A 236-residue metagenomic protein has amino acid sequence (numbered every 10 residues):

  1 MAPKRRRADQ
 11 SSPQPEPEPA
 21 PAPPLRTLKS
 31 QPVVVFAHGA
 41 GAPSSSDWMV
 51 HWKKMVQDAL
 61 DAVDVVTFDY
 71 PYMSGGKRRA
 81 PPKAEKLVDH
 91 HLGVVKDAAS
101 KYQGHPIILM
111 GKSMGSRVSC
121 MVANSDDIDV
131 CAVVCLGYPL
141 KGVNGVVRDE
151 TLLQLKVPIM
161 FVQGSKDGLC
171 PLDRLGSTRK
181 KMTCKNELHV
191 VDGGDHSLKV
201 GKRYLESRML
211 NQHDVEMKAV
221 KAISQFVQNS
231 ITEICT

Functional and structural regions predicted by a protein language model:
A2-I108, R117-V118, S125, L198-L210 (+1 more regions): Serine-hydrolase catalytic machinery in alpha/beta-hydrolase-like enzymes
S30-P32, M49, V65-V66, V133 (+1 more regions): Terminal, non-globular segments
V35-G39, G137, Q163: The conserved beta1-alpha1 loop
A40, S165-D167, G193-D195: Acidic beta-to-alpha connecting loop that harbors the catalytic carboxylate
R78, N186-T236: C-terminal catalytic histidine-bearing segment of alpha/beta-hydrolase fold enzymes
H91-V157: Primarily recognizes the serine-hydrolase "nucleophile elbow" in alpha/beta-hydrolase and SGNH/GDSL folds
Q154-K156, F161-Q163, D167: Short beta-strand/loop motif that positions the catalytic acidic residue of the alpha/beta-hydrolase fold
G168-R174: Conserved alpha/beta-hydrolase "acid-adjacent" motif
